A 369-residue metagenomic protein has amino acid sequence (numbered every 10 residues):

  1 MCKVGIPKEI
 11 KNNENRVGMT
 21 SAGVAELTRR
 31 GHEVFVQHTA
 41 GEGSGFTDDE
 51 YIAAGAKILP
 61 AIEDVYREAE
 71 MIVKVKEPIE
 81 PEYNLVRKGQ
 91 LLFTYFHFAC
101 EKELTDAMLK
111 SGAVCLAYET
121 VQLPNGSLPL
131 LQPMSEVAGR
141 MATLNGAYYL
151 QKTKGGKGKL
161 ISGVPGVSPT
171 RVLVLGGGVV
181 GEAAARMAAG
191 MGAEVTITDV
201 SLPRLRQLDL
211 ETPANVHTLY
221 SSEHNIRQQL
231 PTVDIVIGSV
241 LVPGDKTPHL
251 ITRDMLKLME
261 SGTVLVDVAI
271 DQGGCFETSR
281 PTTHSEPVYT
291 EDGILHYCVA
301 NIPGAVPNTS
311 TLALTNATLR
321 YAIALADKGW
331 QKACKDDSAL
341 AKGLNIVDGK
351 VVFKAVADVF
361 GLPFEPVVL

Functional and structural regions predicted by a protein language model:
C2, E119-L160, I270, C275-L369: Adenosine-phosphate binding glycine-rich loop
P7-G43, T153-L241, V288: Glycine-rich phosphate/diphosphate-binding loop of Rossmann-like nucleotide-binding domains
V24, D48, T105, T143 (+4 more regions): Generic hydrophobic/aromatic pocket-lining and core-packing "Φ" positions
F35-I58: N-terminal beta-loop-helix "entrance" segment that forms/cooperates in small-molecule cofactor or anionic ligand
G55-E68, L219-Q229: Short acidic low-complexity segments
R67, M71-L150: Phosphate/diphosphate ligand-binding glycine-rich loop within oxidoreductases
E70, K76-E77, F96-H97, L241-G244 (+2 more regions): Short glycine-/small-residue-rich Rossmann-like dinucleotide-binding loops
L210-D292: Rossmann-like adenosine-cofactor binding region
